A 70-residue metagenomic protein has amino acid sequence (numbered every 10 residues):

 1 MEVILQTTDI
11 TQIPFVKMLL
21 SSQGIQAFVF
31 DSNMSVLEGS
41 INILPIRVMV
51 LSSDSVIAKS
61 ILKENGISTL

Functional and structural regions predicted by a protein language model:
E2-I4, P45-I46: Short, contiguous strand/loop micro-motifs
V3-T8, Q26-S35: A short glycine-rich beta-strand->turn/loop micro-motif centered on a GG-aromatic cluster
Q6-T7, P14, M49: Residue-level marker of alpha-helix boundaries and capping positions
I10-T11, S53: Residue-level recognition of alpha-helix initiation/capping sites
I13, L20, A58: Cysteine-centered nucleophilic/redox motifs
G24-I25, I67: Short phosphate-binding/catalytic loops that engage adenosine nucleotides
L37-G39: Short secondary-structure boundary/hinge segments and terminal tails
I41-L70: C-terminal structural segments of small proteins and small subunits
